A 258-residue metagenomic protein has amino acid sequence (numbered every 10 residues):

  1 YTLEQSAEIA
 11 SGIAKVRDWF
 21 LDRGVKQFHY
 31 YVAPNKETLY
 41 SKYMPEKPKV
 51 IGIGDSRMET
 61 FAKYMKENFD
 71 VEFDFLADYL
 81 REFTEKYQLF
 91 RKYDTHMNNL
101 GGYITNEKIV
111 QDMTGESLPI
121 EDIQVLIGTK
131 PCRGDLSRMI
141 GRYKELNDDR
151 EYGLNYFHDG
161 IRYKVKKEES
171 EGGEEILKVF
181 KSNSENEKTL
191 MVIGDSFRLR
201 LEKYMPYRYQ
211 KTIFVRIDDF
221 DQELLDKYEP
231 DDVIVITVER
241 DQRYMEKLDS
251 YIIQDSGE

Functional and structural regions predicted by a protein language model:
Y1-E258: Extracellular glycan-modifying ectodomains
